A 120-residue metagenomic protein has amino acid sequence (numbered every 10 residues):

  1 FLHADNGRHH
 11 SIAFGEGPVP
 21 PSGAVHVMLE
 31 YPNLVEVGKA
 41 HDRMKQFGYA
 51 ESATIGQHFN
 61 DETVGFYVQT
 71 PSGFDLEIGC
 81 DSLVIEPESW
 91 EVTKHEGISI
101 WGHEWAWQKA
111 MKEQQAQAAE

Functional and structural regions predicted by a protein language model:
F1-H9: Core segments of cupin and vicinal oxygen chelate
H3, A13-G15, M28: Residues in well-ordered beta-strands of folded domains
R8-S22: Flexible internal linker/loop segments at domain or repeat junctions
V25: Long, contiguous binding/interaction regions
L29-L76, C80-E88, K94-G97, W101-E120: Vicinal oxygen chelate
